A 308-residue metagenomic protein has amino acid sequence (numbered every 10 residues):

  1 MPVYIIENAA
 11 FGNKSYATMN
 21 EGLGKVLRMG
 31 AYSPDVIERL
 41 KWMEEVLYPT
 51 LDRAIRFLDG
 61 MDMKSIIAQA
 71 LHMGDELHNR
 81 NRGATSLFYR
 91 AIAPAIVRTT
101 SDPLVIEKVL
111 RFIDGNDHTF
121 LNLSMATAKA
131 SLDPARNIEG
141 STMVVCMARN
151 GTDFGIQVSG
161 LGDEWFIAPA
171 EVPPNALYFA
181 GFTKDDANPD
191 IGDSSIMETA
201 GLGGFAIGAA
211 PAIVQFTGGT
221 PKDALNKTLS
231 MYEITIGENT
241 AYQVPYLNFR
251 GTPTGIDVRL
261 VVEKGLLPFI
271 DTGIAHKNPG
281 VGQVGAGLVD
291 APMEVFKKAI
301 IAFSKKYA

Functional and structural regions predicted by a protein language model:
M1-A308: Anaerobic metallocofactor- and corrinoid-dependent redox/one-carbon enzyme cores, especially those from methanogenesis
